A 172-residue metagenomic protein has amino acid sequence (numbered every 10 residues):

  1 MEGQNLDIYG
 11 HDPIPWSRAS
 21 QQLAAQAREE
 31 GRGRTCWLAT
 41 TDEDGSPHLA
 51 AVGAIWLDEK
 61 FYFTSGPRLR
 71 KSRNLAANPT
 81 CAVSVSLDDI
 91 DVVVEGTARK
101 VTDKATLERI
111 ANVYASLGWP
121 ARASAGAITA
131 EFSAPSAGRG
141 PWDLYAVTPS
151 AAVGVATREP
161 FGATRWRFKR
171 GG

Functional and structural regions predicted by a protein language model:
M1-R18, I90-G172: Charged, gly/pro-rich active-site loop segments
D7-E43: Short, conserved active-site entrance elements at the starts or edges of catalytic domains
G10-S17, G66-S86, A121-S124: Short, solvent-exposed cationic patches
Q22-A24, L49-A50, R68, F132-S133: A generic local structural motif
Q22-R28, A39-D42, L69-K71, V85-S86 (+1 more regions): Intrinsically disordered, low-complexity segments enriched in polar/charged residues with Gly/Pro, especially when
A27, G53, R73, A134-A137: Short secondary-structure boundary/capping segments
R28-G31, A76-A77, A115: Alpha-helix boundary recognition
G33-P67, R73-L75, C81-V85, V93-T97: Short beta-strand segments
